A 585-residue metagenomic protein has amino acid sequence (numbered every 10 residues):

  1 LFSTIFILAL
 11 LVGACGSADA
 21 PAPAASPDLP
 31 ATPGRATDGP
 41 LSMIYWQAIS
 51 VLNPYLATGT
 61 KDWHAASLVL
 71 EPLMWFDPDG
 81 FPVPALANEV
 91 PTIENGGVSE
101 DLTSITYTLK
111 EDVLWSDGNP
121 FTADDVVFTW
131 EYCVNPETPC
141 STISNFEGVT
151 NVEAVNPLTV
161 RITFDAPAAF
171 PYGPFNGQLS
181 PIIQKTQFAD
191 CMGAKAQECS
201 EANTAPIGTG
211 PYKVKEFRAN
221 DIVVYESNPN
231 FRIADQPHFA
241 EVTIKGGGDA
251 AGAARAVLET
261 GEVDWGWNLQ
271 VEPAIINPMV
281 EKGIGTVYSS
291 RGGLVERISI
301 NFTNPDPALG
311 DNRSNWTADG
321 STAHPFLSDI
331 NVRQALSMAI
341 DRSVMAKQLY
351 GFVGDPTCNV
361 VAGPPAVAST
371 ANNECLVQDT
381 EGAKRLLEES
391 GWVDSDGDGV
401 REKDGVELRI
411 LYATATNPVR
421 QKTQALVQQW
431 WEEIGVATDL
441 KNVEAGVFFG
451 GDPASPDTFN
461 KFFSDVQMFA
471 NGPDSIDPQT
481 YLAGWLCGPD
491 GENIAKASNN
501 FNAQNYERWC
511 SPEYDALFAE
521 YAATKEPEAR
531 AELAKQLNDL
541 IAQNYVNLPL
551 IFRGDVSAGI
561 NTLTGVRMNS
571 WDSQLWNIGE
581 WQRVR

Functional and structural regions predicted by a protein language model:
L1-F2: Bacterial N-terminal signal peptides that target proteins for export
I7-L10, A14-G34, F76-P78, N95-G96 (+6 more regions): Extracytoplasmic/periplasmic ligand-capture domains
L41-V98, E131, I207-G208: N-terminal lobe/hinge region of extracytoplasmic solute-binding protein
S42, V83, T106, T159-R161 (+1 more regions): General beta-strand recognition
P72-F81, C140-S141, K195-T204, P364: Short aromatic-glycine motifs in intrinsically disordered, low-complexity regions
T108, T142-M192, E216: Surface-exposed binding/hinge segments that line and control ligand-binding clefts or catalytic entry sites
C191, V353-N372, V556-I560: Mature extracytoplasmic/periplasmic domains
L550: Active-site-proximal polar cores
